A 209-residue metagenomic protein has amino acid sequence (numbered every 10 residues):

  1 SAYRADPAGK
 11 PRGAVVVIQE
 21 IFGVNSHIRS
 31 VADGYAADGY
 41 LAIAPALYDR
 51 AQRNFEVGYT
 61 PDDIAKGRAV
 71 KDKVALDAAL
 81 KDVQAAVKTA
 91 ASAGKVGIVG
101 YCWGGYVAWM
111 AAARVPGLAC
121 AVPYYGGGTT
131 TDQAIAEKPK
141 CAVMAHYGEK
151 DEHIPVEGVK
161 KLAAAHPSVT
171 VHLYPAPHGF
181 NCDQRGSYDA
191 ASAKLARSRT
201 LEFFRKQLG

Functional and structural regions predicted by a protein language model:
S1-G209: N-terminal cap/leader regions of alpha/beta-hydrolase-fold enzymes, predominantly small-molecule hydrolases
